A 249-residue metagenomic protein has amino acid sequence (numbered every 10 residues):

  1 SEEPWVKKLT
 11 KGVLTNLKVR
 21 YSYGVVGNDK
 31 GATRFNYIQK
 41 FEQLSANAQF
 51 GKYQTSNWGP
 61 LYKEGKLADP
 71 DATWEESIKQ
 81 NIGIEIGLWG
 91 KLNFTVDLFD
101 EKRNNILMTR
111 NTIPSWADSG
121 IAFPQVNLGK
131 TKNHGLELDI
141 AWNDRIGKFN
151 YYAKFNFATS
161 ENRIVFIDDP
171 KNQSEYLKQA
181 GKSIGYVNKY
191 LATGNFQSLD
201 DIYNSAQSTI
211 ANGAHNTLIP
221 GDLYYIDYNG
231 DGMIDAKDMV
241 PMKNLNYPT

Functional and structural regions predicted by a protein language model:
S1-A48, E64-K66, P70-T249: Outer/extracellular conduits and scaffolds centered on Gram-negative outer-membrane beta-barrels
G51-Y62: P-loop NTPase nucleotide-binding/switch module
